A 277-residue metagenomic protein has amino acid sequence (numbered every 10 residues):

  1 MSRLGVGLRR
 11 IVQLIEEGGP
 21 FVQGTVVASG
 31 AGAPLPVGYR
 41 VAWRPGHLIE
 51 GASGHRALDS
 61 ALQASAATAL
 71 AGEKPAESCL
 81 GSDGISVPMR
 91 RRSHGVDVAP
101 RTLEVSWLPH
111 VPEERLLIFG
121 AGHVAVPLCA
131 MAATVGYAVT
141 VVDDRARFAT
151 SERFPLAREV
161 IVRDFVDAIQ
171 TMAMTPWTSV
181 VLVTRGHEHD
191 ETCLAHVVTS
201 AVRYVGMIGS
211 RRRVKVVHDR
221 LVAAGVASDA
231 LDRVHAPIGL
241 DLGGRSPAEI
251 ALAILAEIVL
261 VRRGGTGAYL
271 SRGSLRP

Functional and structural regions predicted by a protein language model:
M1-D144, F148, E152-I161, T175-S179 (+3 more regions): Segments forming oxygen-rich coordination pockets for charged ligands
H55, D144-R147, D164-A168, I208-R212: Short, acidic/turn-prone active-site loops that include or flank metal/cofactor- and phosphate-binding residues
G122-H123, H187-E188, R212: Residue-level detector of alpha-helix initiation sites
V126, E191, K215: Alpha-helical elements of the RecA-like P-loop NTPase motor core of helicases
V142, S179, T184, A195-L221: ADP-ribose/adenylate-binding Rossmann-like module
S151-R153, T171-A173, E191-A195, H218-D219: Short, well-ordered secondary-structure micro-motifs
V166-P176: Short amphipathic alpha-helix with an adjacent loop that forms part of the alpha/beta core around
I208-P277: Adenosine-phosphate binding glycine-rich loop
